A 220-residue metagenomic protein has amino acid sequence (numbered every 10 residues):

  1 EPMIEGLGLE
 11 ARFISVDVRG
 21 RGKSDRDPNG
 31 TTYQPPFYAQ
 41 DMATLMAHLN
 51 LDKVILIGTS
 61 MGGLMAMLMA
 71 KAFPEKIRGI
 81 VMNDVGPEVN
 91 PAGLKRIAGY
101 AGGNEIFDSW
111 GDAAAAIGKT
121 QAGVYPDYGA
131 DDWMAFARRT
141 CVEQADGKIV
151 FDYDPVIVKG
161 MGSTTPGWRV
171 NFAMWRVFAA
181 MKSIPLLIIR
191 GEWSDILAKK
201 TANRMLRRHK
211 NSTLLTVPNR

Functional and structural regions predicted by a protein language model:
P2-I57: Active-site loop/oxyanion-hole signature of alpha/beta-hydrolase fold enzymes
E10-R12, H48-G93: Conserved hydrolase catalytic core segment
I14-V16, T59, N83, I189 (+1 more regions): The conserved SAM/SAH-binding core of class I Rossmann-like methyltransferase domains, concentrating on the hydrophobic
V18-G22, P87, N219-R220: Alpha/beta-hydrolase active-site loop signature
S24-T31, P91-L94, K199-K200: Conserved catalytic-core motifs of eukaryotic protein kinase domains, centered on the activation segment
I77-A116: A catalytic-pocket lid/entrance helix-loop region that shapes and gates access to the active site across common
D108-S163: Conserved alpha/beta-hydrolase catalytic His-Asp/Glu region
C141-R208, T213-T216: Conserved serine/cysteine hydrolase catalytic core
